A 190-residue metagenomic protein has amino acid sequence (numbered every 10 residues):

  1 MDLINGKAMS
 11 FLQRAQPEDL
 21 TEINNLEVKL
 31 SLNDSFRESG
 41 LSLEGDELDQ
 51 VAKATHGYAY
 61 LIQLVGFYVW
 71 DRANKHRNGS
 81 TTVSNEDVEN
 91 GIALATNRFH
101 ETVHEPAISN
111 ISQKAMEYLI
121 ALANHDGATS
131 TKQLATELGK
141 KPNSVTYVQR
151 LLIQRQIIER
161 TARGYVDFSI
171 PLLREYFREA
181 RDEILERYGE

Functional and structural regions predicted by a protein language model:
M1, N24-V28, V69, L173: Conserved nucleotide-binding/hydrolysis micro-motifs of P-loop NTPases
M1-A15: Short regulatory helix/loop adjacent to the ATP-binding pocket of P-loop NTPases
D19-E47, A54, V65: Conserved small helical "lid"/interfacial subdomain of P-loop NTPases
L20, V51, Y118, I170: Conserved RecA-like P-loop NTPase ATPase core
G57, L61-P142, E190: Winged-helix-like regulatory helical subdomains adjacent to P-loop NTPase cores
L138-R155, R160-R163: Short amphipathic alpha-helical interaction segments
T161-D167, P171-L172: Short, Lys/Arg-rich nucleic-acid/phosphate-binding segment
P171-E190: Short, amphipathic alpha-helical interaction segments positioned at domain boundaries
